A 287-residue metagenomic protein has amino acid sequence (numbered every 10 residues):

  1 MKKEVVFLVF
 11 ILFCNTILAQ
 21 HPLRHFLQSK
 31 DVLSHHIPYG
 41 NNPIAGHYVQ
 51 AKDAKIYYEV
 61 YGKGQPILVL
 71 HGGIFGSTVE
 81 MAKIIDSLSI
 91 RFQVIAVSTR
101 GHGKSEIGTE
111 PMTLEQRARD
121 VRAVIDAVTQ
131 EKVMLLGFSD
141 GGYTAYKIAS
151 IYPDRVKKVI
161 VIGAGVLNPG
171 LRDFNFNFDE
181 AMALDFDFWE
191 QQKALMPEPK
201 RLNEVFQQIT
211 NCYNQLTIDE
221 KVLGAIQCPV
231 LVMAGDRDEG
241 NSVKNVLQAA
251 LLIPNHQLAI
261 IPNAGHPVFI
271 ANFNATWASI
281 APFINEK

Functional and structural regions predicted by a protein language model:
A54-K104: Conserved HGGG/HGGXW glycine-rich cap/lid loop of the alpha/beta-hydrolase fold
A96-M134: Active-site loop/oxyanion-hole signature of alpha/beta-hydrolase fold enzymes
Y143-I151, K157-W189: Flexible "cap/lid" loop of the alpha/beta hydrolase fold
Q207-V222: Active-site nucleophile elbow and catalytic-triad environment of alpha/beta-hydrolase enzymes
I226, V232-A234: Short beta-strand/loop motif that positions the catalytic acidic residue of the alpha/beta-hydrolase fold
R237-N241, P267: Acidic catalytic loop of the alpha/beta-hydrolase fold
L251-P267: Catalytic histidine neighborhood in serine/cysteine hydrolases with alpha/beta-hydrolase-type architecture
N263-K287: Catalytic active-site module of serine/aspartate enzymes centered on a nucleophile-bearing elbow/loop
